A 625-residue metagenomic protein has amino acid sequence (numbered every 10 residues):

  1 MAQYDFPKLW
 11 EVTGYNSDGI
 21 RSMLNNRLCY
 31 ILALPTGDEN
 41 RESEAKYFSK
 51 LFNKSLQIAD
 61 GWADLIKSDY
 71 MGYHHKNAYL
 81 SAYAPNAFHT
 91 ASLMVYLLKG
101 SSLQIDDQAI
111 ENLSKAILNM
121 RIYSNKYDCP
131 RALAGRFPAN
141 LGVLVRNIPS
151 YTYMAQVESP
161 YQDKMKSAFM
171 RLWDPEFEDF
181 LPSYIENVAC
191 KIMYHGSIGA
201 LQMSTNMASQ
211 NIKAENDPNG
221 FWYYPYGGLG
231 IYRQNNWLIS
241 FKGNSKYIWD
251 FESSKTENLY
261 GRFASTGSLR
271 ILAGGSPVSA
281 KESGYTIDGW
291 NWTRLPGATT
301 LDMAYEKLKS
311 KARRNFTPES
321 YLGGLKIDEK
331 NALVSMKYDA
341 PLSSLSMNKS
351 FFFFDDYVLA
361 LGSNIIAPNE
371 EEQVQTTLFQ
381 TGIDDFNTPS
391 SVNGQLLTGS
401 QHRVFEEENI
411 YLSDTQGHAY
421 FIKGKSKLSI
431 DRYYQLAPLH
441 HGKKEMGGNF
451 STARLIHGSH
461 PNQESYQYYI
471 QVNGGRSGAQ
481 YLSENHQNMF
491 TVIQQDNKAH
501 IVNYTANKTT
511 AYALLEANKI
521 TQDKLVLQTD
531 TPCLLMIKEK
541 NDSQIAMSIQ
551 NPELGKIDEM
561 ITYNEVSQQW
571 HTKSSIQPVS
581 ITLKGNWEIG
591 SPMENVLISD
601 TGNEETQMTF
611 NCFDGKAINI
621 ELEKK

Functional and structural regions predicted by a protein language model:
M1-N147: Aromatic-lined, polymer-binding surfaces characteristic of secreted/periplasmic polysaccharide-degrading enzymes
M94-T582, N586, K616-I618: Extended polysaccharide-engagement surfaces of secreted carbohydrate-active enzymes
V188-G196, E215, V596-C612: Short, charged/polar N-terminal "headpieces" of proteins
P461-Q463, I576, S599-E623: Solvent-exposed, conformationally flexible loop/turn segments
G585-L597: Change to "...patches in solvent-exposed regions of secreted, membrane-anchored, or virion-exposed structural
